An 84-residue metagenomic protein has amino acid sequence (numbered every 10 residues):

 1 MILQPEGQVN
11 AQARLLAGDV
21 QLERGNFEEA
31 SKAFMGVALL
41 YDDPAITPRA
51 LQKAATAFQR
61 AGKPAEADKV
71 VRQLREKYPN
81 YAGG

Functional and structural regions predicted by a protein language model:
M1-G84: Acidic, polar-rich low-complexity tracts and alpha-helical solenoid repeat scaffolds
